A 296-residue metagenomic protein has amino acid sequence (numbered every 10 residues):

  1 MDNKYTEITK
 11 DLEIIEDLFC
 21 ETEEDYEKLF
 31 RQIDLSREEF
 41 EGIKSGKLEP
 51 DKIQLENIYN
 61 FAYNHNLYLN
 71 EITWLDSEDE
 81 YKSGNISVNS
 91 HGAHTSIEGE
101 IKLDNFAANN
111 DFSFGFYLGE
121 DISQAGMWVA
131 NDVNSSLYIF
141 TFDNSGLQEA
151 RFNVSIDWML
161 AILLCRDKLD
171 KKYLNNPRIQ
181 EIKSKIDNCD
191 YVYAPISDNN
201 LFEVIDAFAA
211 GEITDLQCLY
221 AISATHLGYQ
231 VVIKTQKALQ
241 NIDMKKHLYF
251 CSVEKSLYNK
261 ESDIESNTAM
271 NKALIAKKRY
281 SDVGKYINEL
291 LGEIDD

Functional and structural regions predicted by a protein language model:
D2-E21, R31, S36-E38, G42-I86 (+2 more regions): Conserved NAD+-utilizing ADP-ribose enzyme module
N85-V88, F112-G115, S135: Short, surface-exposed beta-edge/turn micro-motifs
S87-N109: Short aromatic-glycine-(Arg/Gly/Cys) micro-motifs in beta-strand/loop hairpins
H91-A93, L118-E120, F140: Short His-Asn-centered micro-motif
H94, I122, N144-G146: Short, flexible loop/turn elements at secondary-structure junctions
A107-D132: Extended catalytic/binding region for NAD+/ADP-ribose chemistry, centered on the ART fold
D132-F140: Cytochrome P450 catalytic domain signature, combining two hallmark sequence patches
